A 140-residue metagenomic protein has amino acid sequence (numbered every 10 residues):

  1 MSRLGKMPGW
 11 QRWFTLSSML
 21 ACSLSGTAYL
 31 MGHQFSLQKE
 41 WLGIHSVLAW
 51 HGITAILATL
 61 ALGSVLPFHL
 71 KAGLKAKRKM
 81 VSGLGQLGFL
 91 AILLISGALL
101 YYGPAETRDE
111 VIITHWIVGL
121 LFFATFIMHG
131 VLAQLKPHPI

Functional and structural regions predicted by a protein language model:
M1-I140: Membrane-embedded alpha-helical bundles that constitute the cytochrome b-like, heme-associated redox core of multi-pass
